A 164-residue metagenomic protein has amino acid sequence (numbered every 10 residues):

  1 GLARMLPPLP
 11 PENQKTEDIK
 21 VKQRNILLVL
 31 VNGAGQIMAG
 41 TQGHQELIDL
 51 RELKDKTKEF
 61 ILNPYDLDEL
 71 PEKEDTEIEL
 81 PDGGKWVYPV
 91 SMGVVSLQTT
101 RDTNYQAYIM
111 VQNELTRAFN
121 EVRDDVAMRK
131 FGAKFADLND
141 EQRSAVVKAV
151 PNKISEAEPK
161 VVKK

Functional and structural regions predicted by a protein language model:
G1-K164: Long, low-hydrophobicity, acidic/polar, solvent-exposed interaction domains
